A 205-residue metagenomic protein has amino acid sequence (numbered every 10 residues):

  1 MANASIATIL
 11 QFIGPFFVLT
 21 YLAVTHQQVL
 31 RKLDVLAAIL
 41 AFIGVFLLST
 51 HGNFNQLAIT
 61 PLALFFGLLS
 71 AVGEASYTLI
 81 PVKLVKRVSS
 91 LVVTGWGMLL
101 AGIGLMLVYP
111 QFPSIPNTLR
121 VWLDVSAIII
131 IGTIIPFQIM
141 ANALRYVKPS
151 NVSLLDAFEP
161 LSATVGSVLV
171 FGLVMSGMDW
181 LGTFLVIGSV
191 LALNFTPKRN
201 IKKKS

Functional and structural regions predicted by a protein language model:
A7-I13, I80-A101, T133-L169: Helix-helix packing/entry segments at the starts of transmembrane helices
G14-L36, L161-L181: C-terminal transmembrane-helix exit sites in multi-pass transporters
P15-T20, F46, V72-S76, M106 (+5 more regions): Hydrophobic/small/kink-forming positions within alpha-helical transmembrane segments of polytopic membrane proteins
V18-T20, V24, A38, N55-P113 (+1 more regions): Transmembrane alpha-helical segments that form core, pore/gating elements of small-molecule transporters/exporters
L30-G52, I103-L105, G166, M178-P197: Hydrophobic transmembrane alpha-helices of multi-pass small-molecule transport proteins
L36-I39, P61-V72, M106, P116-I135 (+2 more regions): Loop-to-transmembrane-helix transition segments
S49-P61, Y109-S126, V168, G172-M178: Membrane-interface helix termini and inter-helical loops of multi-pass transporters
V121-L123, A157-S205: C-terminal-most transmembrane helix of multi-pass membrane proteins
